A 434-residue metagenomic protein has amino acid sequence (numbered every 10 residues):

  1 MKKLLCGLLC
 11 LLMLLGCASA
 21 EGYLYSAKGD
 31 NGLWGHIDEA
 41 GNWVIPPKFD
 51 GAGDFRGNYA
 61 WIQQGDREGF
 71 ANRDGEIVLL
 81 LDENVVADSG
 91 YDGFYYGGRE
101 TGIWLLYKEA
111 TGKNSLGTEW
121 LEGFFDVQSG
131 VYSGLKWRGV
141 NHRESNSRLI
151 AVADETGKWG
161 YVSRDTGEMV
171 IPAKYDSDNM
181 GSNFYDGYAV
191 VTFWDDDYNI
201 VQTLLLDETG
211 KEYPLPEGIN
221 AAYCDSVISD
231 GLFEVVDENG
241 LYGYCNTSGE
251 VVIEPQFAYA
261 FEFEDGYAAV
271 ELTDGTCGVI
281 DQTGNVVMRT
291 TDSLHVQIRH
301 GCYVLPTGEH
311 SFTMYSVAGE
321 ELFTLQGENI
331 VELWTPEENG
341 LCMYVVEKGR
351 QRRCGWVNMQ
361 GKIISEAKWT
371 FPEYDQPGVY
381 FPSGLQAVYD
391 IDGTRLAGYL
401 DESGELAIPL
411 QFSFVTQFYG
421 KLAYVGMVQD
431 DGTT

Functional and structural regions predicted by a protein language model:
M1-L9: Positively charged n-region of N-terminal signal peptides that target proteins for export
E21-T434: Residue-level detector of conserved, function-critical positions
